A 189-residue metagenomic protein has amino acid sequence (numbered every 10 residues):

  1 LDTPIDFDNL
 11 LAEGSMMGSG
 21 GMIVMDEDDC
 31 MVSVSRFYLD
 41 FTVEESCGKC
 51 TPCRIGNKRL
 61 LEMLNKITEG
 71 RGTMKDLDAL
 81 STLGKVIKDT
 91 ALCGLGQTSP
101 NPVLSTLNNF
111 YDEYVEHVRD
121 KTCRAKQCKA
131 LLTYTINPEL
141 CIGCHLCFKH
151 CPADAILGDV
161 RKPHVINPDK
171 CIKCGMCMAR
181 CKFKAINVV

Functional and structural regions predicted by a protein language model:
L1-D2, L140-I142: Short linear motifs at secondary-structure transitions and domain/linker junctions
L1-T133: Redox cofactor-anchoring modules in respiratory/redox and cofactor-processing assemblies
S46-K49, L140, K170, R180: Short pre-active-site segment immediately N-terminal to redox-active cysteine/selenocysteine motifs in thiol-based
P52-K58, I136, L146-P163, M176-V189: Iron-sulfur cluster-binding cysteine motifs and their immediate structural context in ferredoxin-like electron-transfer
Y134-L140, I166: N-terminal pre-triad scaffold of radical SAM enzymes
